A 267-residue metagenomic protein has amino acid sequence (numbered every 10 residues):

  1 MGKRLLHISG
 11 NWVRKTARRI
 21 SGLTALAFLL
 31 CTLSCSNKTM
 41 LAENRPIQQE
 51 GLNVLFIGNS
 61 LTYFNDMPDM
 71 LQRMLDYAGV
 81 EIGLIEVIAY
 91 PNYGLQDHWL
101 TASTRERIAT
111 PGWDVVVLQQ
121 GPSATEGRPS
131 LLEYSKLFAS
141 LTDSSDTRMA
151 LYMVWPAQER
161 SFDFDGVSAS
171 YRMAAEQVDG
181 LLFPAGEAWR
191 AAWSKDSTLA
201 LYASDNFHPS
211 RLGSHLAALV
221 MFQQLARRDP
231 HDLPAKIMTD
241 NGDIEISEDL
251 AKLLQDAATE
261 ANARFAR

Functional and structural regions predicted by a protein language model:
R4-L23: Bacterial N-terminal signal peptides that target proteins for export
G22-L30: Hydrophobic helical h-region of N-terminal Sec-dependent signal peptides in bacterial secretory/periplasmic proteins
L33-S34: C-terminal motif of bacterial Sec signal peptides marking the signal peptidase cleavage site
N37, L219-R267: Conserved catalytic region of serine esterases and O-acyltransferases that act on ester linkages in lipids
T39-Q48: Short, low-complexity, disordered segments immediately C-terminal to signal peptides in bacterial exported proteins
L52-L55, L61-K136: Conserved SGNH/GDSL esterase-like catalytic core that processes O-acyl groups on lipids and polysaccharides
A89-N92, P156, W189, I237: Residue-level detector of flexible, active-site-proximal loop/helix-junction positions within diverse enzyme catalytic
R105-H215, L219, Q223-Q224, D232: Alpha-helical cap/lid subdomain in secreted, periplasmic, or secretory-pathway luminal O-acyl-processing enzymes
